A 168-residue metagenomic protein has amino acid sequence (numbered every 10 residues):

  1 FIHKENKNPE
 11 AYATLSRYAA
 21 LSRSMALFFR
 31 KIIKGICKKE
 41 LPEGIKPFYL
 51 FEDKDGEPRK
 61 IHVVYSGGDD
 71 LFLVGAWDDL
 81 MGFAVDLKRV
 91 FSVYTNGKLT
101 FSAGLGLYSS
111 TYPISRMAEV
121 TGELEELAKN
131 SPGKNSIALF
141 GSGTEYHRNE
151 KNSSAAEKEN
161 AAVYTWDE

Functional and structural regions predicted by a protein language model:
F1-E168: Charged, helix-rich terminal subdomains or tails
